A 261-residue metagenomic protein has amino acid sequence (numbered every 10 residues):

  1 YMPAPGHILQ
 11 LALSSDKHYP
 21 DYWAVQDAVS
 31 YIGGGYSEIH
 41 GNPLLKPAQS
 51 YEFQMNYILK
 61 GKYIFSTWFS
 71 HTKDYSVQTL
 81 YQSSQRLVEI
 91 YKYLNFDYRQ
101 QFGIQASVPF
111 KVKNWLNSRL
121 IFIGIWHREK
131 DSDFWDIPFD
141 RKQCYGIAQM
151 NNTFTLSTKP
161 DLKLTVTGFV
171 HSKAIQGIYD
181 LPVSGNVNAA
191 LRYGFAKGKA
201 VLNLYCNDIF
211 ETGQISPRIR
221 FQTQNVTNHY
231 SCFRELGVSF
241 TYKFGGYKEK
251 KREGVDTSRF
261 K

Functional and structural regions predicted by a protein language model:
Y1-K73, P160-T167, D180: Structural signature of Gram-negative outer-membrane beta-barrels, strongest in the C-terminal barrel of TonB-dependent
Y1-P5, Q49, L59-G61, H71 (+5 more regions): Outer-membrane beta-barrel strand-turn architecture
L9, G41, Y51-M55, Y63 (+4 more regions): Hydrophobic, lipid-facing positions within transmembrane beta-strands of outer-membrane proteins
A12-S14, N56-I58, S66-S70, S107 (+5 more regions): Transmembrane beta-strands of outer-membrane beta-barrel proteins
D16-P20, K62, S70-D74, K113-W115 (+4 more regions): Structural signature of outer-membrane beta-barrel domains
V25-Y36, K73-Y75, L80-V88, I125 (+4 more regions): Flexible, surface-exposed loop regions and adjacent strand-edge segments of Gram-negative outer-membrane beta-barrel
K46, E52, F65-I121, D131-Q149: Outer membrane beta-barrel strand-and-loop segments of large Gram-negative receptors, especially TonB-dependent
K142-K261: Conserved C-terminal beta-signal and adjacent last beta-strands/turns of outer-membrane beta-barrel proteins
